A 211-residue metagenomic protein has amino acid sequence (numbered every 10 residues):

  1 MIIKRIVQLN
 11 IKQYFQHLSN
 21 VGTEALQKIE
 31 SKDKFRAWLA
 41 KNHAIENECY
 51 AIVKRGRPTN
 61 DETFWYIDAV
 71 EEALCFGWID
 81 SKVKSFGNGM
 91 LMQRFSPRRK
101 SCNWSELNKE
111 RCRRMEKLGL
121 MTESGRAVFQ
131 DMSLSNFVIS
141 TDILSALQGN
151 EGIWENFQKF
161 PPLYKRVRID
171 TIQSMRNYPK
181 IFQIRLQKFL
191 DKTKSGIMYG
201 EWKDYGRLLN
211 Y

Functional and structural regions predicted by a protein language model:
I3, V7-Y211: Charge-dense, helix-prone N-terminal extensions
